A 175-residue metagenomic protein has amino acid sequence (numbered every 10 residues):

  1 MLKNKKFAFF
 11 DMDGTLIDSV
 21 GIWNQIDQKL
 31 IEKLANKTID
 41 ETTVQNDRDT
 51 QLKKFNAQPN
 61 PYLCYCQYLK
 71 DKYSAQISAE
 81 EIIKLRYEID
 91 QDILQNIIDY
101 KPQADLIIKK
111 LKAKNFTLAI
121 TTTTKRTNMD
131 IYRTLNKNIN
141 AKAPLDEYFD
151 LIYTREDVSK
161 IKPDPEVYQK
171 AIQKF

Functional and structural regions predicted by a protein language model:
L2-P102, K114: N-terminal helical cap/lid subdomain that shapes the substrate entry/recognition surface in HAD-like hydrolases
K6-F7, K160-F175: Conserved Lys-Pro-Asp/Glu-containing loop-to-beta segment of HAD-superfamily phosphomonoesterases, centered on
F10-M12, F149, Y168: Conserved hydrophobic/aromatic "anchor" residues that stabilize well-ordered secondary structure elements
I22-Q25, R133-K137, V167-Y168: Short, glycine/charged-enriched secondary-structure capping and boundary segments
L34, D105, K109-A119, T123-E156 (+1 more regions): Substrate-recognition/cap helix-loop segment adjacent to the acidic, metal-dependent catalytic center of Asp-based
D99-Q103, T124, P163: Short beta->alpha linker loops
